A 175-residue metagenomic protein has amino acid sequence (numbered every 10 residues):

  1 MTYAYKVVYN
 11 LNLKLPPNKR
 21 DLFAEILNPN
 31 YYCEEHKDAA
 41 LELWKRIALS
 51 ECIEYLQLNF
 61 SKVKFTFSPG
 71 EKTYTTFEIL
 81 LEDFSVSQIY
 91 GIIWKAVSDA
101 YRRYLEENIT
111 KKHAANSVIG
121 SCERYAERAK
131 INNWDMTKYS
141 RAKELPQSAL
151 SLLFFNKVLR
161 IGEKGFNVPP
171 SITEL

Functional and structural regions predicted by a protein language model:
M1-L175: Basic, alpha-helical nucleic-acid-binding regions used in initiation and control of genome expression
